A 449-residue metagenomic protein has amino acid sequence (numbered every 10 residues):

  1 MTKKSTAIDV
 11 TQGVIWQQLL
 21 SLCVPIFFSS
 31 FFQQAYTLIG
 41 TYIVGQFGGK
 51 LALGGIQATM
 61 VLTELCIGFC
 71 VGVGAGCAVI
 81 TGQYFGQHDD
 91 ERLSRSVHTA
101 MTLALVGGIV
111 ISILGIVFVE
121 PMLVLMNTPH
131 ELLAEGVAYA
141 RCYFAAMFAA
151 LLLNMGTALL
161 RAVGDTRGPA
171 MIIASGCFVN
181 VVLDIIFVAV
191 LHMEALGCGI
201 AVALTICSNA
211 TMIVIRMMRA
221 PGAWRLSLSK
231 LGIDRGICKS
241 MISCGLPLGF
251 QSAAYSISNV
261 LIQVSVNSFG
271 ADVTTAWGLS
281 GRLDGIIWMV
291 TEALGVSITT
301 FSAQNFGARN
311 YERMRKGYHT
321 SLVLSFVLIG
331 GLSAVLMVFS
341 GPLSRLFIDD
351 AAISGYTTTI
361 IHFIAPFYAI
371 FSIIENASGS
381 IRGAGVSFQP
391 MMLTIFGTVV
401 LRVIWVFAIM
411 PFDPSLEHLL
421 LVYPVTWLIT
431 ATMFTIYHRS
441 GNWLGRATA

Functional and structural regions predicted by a protein language model:
M1-C23, T81-A146, V190-L246, S302-F367 (+1 more regions): Short alpha-helical transmembrane segments in multi-pass integral membrane proteins
V10-F47, V61-G76, I80, L105-S112 (+4 more regions): N-terminal transmembrane alpha-helices
S21-G40, C142, L153, G176 (+4 more regions): Transmembrane helical elements of multi-pass membrane transporters/channels
A35-G54, L123-H130, I186-M193, A253-R282 (+4 more regions): Helix-terminus/linker motif at the lipid-water interface of multi-pass membrane proteins
G48-V61, G136, A140, G199 (+3 more regions): Small-residue hotspots at the loop-to-helix junctions and early N-terminal turns of transmembrane alpha-helices
L53-I113, A150-P169, A276-S340, F371-L393: Small-residue-rich hydrophobic transmembrane alpha-helices
L65-G68, N180-D184, A210-V214, I286-M289 (+3 more regions): Hydrophobic transmembrane alpha-helices of multi-pass small-molecule transporters
G74, Y143-R161, P169-C177, C198-I213 (+4 more regions): Short runs within selected transmembrane alpha-helices of multi-pass transporters and secretion channels
